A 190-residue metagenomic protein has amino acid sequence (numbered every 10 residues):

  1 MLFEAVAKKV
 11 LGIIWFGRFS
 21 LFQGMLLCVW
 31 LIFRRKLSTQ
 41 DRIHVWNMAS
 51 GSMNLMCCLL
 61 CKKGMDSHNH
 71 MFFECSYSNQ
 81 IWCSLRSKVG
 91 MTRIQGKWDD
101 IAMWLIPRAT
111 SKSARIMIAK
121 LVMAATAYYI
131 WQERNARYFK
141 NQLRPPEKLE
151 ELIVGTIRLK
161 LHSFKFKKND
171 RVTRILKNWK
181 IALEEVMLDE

Functional and structural regions predicted by a protein language model:
M1, G17, V29, D66-C75 (+3 more regions): Short, conserved catalytic/metal-binding micro-motifs enriched in Asp/Glu and His
M1-M65: Helix/loop segments that flank and initiate small ligand/metal-binding modules
I13-F19, R42, P107-M117, R134-L143: Short, solvent-exposed helix-loop connector elements
V45-L105: Short Cys/His-based metal-binding microdomains
A114-A127, Q132-E133, K177-A182: Short flanking/linker segments adjacent to small metal-binding domains or redox-active Cys/His motifs
P145-R158: Short secondary-structure subsegments characteristic of cysteine-rich extracellular domains
L161-F164: Long C-terminal interaction/binding lobes of large macromolecular proteins
K168-E190: C-terminal helix/juxtamembrane-tail motif
